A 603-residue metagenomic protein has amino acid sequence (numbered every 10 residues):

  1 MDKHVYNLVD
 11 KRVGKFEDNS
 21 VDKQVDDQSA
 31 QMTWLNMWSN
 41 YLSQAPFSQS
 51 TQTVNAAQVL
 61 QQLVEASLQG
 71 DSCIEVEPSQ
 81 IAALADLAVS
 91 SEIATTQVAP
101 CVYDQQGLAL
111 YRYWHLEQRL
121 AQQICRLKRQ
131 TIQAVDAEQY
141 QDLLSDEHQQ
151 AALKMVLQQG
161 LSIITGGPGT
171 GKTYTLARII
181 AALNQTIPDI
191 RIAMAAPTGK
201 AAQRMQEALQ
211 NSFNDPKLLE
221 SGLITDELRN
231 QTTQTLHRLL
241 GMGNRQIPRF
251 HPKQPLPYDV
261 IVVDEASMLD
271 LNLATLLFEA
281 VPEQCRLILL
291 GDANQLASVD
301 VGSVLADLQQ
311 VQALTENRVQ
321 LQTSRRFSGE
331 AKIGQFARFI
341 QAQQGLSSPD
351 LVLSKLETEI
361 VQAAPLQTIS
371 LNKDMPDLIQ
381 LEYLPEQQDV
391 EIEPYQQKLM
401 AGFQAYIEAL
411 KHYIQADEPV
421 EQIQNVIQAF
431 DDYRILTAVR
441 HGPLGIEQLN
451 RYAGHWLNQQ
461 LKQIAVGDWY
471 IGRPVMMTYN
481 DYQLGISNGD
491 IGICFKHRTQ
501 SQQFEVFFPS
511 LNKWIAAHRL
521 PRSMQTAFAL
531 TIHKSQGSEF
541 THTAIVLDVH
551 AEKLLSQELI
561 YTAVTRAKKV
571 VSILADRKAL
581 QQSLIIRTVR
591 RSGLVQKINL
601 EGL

Functional and structural regions predicted by a protein language model:
K3, N7, K11-K15, N19 (+2 more regions): Asparagine/serine/threonine-enriched low-complexity, disordered tracts, especially those forming N-linked glycosylation
L8, Q24-A88: Accessory, charged alpha-helical segments in nucleic-acid-processing enzymes
P78-V135: Interdomain "pre-motor" coupling segment immediately N-terminal to P-loop NTPase/helicase cores
I132-Q149: N-terminal pre-Walker A segment at the start of P-loop NTPase domains
A151-L153, L157-N372: ASCE P-loop NTPase helicase motor core
P282, D468-I471, S487, S535: Residue-level recognition of short, solvent-exposed, well-ordered loop/turn junctions that link secondary-structure
N294, S298-V475, D481-Q483: Conserved helicase motor core of P-loop NTPases
D490, C494-Q500, F504-L603: C-terminal accessory regions
